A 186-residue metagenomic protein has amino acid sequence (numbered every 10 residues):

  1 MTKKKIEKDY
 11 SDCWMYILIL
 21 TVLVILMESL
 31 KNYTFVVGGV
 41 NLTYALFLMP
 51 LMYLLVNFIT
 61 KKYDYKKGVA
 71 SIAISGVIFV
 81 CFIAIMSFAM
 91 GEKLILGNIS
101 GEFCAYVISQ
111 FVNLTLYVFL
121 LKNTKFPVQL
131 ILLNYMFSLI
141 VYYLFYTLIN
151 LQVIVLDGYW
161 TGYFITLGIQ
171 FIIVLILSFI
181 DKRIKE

Functional and structural regions predicted by a protein language model:
M1-K3: Short, intrinsically disordered terminal tails adjacent to the first/last structured region
I6-K8, D12-I17, E28-E102, Y106-V107: Alpha-helical membrane segments and adjacent membrane-interface helices in multi-pass membrane proteins
C13-V24, Q129, L151, G162: Peripheral, non-catalytic segments of secretory and membrane proteins
L20, I74-I83, L133-Y143: Small-residue-rich segments of transmembrane alpha-helices in multi-pass membrane proteins, especially helix faces
I99-E186: Membrane-embedded alpha-helical hairpins and interfacial helices in multi-pass inner-membrane proteins
